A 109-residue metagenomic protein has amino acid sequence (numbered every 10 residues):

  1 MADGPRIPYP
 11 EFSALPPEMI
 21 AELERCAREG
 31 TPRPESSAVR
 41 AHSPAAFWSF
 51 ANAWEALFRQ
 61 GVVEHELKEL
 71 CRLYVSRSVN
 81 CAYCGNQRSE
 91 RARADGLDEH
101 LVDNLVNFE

Functional and structural regions predicted by a protein language model:
M1-H65, S89, R93: Mobile cap/lid helix-loop segments that border enzyme active or cofactor-binding sites and regulate substrate access
P32, E99-D103, E109: Short, mixed-charge aromatic SLiMs
R40, W54, L70-V75, L105-V106: Short alpha-helical scaffolding segments that buttress acidic/His motifs in well-ordered protein cores
P44, G61, V75-A82, G96: Residues at alpha-helix boundaries and short interhelical turns
K68-S89: Short, thiol/selenol-centered motifs that function as redox-active sites or metal-ligating centers
G85-N104: Iron-sulfur (Fe-S) cluster-binding segments and ferredoxin-like electron-carrier domains, especially [2Fe-2S]
